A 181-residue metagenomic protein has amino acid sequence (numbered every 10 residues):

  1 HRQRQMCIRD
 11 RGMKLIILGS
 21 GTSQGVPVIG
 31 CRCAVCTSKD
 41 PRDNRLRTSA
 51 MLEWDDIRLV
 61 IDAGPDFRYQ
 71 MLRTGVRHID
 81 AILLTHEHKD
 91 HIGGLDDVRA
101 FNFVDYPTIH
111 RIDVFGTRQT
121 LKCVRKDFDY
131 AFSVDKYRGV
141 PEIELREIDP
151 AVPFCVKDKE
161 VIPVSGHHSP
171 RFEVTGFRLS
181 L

Functional and structural regions predicted by a protein language model:
H1-I8: Short, small-residue-biased leader/transition segments that mark boundaries at the very start of proteins
R11-L181: Binuclear metal-dependent hydrolase catalytic cores
